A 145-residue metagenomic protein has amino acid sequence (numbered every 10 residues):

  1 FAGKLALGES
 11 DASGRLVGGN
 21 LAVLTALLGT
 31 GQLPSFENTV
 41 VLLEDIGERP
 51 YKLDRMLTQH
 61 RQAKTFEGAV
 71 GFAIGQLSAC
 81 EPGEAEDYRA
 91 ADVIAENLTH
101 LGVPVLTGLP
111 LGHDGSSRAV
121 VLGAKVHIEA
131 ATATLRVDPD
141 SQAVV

Functional and structural regions predicted by a protein language model:
F1, L33-N38, F66-E67: Short, structured loop/turn "capping" segments at alpha-beta junctions
F1-V23: Conserved anion/nucleotide-ligand pocket segment
A2-K4, L28-T30, D92-A95: Intrinsically disordered, low-complexity boundary segments flanking structured domains
D11, V40-G47, A73-P82: Glycine-rich phosphate/diphosphate-binding loops and the adjacent beta-loop-alpha structural elements that coordinate
S13, V17-G18, L28, I74 (+1 more regions): Short glycine-rich loop/turn motifs that provide flexible caps or phosphate-binding loops at active sites
L16-D54: Oxyanion-binding "anion nests"
R55-V145: C-terminal active-site/capping subdomain that shapes the small-molecule cofactor and substrate pocket of enzyme
